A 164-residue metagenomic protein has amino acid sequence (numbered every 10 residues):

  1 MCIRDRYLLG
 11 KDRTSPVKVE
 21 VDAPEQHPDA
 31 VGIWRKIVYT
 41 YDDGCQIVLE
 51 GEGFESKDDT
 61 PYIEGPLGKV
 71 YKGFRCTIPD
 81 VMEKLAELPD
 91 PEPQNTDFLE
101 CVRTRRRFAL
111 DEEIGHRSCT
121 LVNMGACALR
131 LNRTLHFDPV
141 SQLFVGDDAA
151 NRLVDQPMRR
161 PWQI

Functional and structural regions predicted by a protein language model:
M1-I3: Short, small-residue-biased leader/transition segments that mark boundaries at the very start of proteins
L8-L9, R13-I164: Glycine-enriched catalytic-core subsegment of oxygenase/oxidase enzymes
